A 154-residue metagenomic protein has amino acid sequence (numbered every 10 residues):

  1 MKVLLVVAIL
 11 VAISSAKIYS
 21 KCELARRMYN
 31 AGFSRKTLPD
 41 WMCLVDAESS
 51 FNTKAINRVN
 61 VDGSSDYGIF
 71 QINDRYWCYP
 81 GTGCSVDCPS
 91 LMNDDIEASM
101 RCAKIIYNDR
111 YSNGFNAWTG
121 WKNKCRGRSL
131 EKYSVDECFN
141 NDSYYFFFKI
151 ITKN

Functional and structural regions predicted by a protein language model:
K2-N52: Export/targeting segments at the very N-terminus of extracytoplasmic proteins
W41-D46, F51-F70: Conserved helix-loop-beta core of C-type lectin(-like) domains
V59-N154: Catalytic and binding regions of secreted/periplasmic enzymes and modules that target cell-wall glycans
